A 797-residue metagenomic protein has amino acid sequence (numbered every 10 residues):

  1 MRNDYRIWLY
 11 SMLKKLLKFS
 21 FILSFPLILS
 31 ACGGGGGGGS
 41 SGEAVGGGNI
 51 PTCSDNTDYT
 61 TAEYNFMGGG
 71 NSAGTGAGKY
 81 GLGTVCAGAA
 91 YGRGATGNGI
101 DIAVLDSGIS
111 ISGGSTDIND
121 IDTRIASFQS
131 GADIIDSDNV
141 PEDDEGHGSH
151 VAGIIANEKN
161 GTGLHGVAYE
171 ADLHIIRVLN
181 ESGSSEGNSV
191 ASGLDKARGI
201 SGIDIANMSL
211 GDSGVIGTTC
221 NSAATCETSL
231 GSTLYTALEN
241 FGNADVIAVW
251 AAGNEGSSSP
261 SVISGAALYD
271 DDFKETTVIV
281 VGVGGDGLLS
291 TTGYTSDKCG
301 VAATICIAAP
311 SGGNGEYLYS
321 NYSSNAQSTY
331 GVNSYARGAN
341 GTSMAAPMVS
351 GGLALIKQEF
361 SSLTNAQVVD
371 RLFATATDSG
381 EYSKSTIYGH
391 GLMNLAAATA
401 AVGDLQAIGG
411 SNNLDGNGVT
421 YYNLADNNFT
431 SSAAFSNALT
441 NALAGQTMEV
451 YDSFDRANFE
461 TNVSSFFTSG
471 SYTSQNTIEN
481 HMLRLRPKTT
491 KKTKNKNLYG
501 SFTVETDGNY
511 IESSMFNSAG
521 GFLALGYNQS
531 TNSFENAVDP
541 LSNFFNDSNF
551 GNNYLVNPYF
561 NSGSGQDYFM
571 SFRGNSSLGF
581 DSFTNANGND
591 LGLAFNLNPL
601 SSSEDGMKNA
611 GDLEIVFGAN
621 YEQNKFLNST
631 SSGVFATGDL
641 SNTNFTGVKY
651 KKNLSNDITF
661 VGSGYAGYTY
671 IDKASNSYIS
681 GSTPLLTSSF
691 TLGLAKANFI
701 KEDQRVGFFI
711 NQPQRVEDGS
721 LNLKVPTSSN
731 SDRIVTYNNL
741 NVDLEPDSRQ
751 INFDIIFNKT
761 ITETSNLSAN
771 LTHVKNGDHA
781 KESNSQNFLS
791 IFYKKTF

Functional and structural regions predicted by a protein language model:
G33-V45, S54, Y59, T96-G97 (+4 more regions): Substrate-binding/access-modulating region of protease and related hydrolase catalytic domains
P51-N56, T60-T61, C86-A132, S137-G187 (+6 more regions): Subtilisin-like serine protease catalytic core
K79, C86, D204-S209, T276-I279 (+2 more regions): C-terminal subdomain of the subtilisin-like protease fold in secreted/lumenal serine endopeptidases
D106-I109, A267-A354, Q358: Extracellular S/T/G-rich loop segment that most often corresponds to the catalytic His/Ser-adjacent loop
A152-I155, H174-L179, G202-D204, G312-Y388: Hydrolase catalytic cores
N462-L654, Y665: Outer membrane beta-barrel translocator domains of Type V secretion systems
N536-V538, N543-S562, Q566-S571, L578-N585 (+3 more regions): Outer membrane beta-barrel transmembrane domains
N784-F797: Outer-membrane beta-barrel "beta-signal"
